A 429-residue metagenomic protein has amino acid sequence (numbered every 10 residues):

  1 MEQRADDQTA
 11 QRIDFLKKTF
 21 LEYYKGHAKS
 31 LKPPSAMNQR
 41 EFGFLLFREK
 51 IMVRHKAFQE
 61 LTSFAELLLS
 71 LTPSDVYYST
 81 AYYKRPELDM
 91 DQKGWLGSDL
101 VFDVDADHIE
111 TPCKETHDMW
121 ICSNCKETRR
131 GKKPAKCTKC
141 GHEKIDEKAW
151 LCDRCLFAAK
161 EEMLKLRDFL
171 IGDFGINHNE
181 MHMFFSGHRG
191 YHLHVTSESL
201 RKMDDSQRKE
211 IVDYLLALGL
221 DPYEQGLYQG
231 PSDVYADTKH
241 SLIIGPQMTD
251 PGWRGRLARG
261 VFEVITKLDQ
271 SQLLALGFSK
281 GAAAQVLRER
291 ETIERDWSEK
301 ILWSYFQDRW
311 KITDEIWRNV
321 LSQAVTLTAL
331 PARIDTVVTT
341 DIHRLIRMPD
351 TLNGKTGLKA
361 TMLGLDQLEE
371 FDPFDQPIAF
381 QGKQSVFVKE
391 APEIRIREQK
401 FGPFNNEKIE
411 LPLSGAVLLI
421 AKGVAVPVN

Functional and structural regions predicted by a protein language model:
K25-A149, T336, T356-L358, V426: SsDNA-processing nucleotidyl-transfer enzymes
T80-Y82, V104-H108, G187-R189, V195-S199 (+1 more regions): Short, flexible loop/turn elements at secondary-structure junctions
K84-Q92, L170-G172, I176-S186: Catalytic micro-motifs at enzyme active sites that drive phosphoryl/nucleotidyl and oxygen chemistry
G97-F102, H178-S206: Histidine-centered divalent-metal-coordination microenvironment in nucleic-acid enzymes
R154-H178: Long, well-ordered alpha-helical scaffolding segments within enzyme catalytic domains, especially pronounced
D213-A332, T339-I342: Long, charge-rich alpha-helical interaction segments
R333, T340-H343, P349-A360, Q367-G415 (+1 more regions): C-terminal accessory/binding modules appended to enzymatic or scaffolding proteins
G423-N429: A short, conserved structural fragment
